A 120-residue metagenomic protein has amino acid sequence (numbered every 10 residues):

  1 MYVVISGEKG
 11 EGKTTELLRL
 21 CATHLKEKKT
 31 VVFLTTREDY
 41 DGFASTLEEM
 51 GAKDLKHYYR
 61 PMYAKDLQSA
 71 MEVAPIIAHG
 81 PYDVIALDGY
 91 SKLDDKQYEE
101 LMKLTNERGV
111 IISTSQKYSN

Functional and structural regions predicted by a protein language model:
M1, D54, P75, P81: Short, basic/glycine-rich phosphate-binding loops at helix/coil junctions that contact nucleotide phosphates
Y2-Y63, L67: Conserved P-loop
S6, A86-L87: A short, structure-level motif marking secondary-structure boundaries and short turns
T30, D83-V84: The start of beta-strands in P-loop NTPase/AAA+ ATPase cores
S69, I76-P81, L87-N120: Replace "adjacent to P-loop NTPase cores in ATP/GTP-dependent enzymes" with "adjacent to NTP-binding cores
